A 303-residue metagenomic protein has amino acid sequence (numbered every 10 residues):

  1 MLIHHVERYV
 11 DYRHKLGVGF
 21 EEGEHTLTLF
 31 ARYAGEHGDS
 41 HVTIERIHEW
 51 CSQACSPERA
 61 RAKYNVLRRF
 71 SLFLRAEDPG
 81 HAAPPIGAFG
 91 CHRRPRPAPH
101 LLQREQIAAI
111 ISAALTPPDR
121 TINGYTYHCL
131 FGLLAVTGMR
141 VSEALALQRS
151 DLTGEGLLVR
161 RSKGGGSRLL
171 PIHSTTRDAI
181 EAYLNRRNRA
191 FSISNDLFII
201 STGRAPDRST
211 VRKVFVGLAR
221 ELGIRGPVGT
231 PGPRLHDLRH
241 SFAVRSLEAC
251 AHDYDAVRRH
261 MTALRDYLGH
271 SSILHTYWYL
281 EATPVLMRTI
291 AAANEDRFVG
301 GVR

Functional and structural regions predicted by a protein language model:
M1-R303: Conserved catalytic core of the tyrosine transesterase superfamily
